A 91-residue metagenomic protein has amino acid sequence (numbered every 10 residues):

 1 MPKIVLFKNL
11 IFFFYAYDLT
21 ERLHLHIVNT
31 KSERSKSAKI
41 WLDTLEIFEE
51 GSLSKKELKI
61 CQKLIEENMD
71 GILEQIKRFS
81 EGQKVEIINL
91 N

Functional and structural regions predicted by a protein language model:
M1-L23: Short, charged/polar N-terminal "headpieces" of proteins
I4, L45-E49, N68: Generic preference for hydrophobic/aromatic residues in regular secondary structure cores
Y17-L53: A short, structured beta-strand/loop element
L53-N91: Acidic, low-complexity intrinsically disordered segments
